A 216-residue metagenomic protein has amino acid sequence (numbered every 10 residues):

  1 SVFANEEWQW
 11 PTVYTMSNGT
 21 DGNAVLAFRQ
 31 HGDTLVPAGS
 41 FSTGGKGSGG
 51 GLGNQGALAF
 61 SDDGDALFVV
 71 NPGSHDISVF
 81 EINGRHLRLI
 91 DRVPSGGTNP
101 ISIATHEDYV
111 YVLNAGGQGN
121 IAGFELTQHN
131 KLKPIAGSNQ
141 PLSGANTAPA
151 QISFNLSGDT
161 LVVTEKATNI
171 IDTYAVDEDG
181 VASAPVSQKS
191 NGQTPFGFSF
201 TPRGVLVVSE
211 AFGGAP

Functional and structural regions predicted by a protein language model:
E6-Q30: An edge-strand/N-cap motif at the start of beta-rich repeat modules
W8, G44-D63, S95-Y109, Q140-T160 (+2 more regions): Beta-rich, blade/repeat-based domains predominating in secreted/periplasmic proteins but also intracellular
T15, V69, V112, V163 (+1 more regions): Residue position within the beta-strands of beta-propeller blades
N18-T20, Q30, P72, I82 (+6 more regions): Short loop/turn segments immediately following the C-termini of beta-strands
G22-V25, H75-I77, Q118-I121, N169-I171 (+1 more regions): Structural signal for beta-propeller blades
G32-G39, G84-D91, Q128-G137, E178-V186: Beta-strand initiation motifs
Q55-L89: Post-signal peptide N-terminal segment of secreted/secretory-pathway proteins
L113-L126, K133-V181, P185-G197: Aromatic- and glycine-enriched pocket-lining scaffold segments that form the walls of small-molecule binding clefts
